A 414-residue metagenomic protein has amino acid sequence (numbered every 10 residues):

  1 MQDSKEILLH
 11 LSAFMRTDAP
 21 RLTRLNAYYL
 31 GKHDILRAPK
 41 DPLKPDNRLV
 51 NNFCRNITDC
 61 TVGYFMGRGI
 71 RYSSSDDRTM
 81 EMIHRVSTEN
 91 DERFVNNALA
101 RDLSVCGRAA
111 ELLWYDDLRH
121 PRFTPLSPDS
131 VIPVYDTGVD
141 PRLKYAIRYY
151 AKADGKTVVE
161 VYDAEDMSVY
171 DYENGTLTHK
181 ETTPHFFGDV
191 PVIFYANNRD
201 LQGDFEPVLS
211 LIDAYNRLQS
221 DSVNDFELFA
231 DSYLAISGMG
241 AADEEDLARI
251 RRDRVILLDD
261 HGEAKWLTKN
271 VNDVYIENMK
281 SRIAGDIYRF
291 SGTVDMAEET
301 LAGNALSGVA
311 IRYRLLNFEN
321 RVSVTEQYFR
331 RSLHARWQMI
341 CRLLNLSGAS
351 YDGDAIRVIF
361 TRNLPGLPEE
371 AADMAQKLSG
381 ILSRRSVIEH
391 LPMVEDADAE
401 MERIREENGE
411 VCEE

Functional and structural regions predicted by a protein language model:
M1-R122: Extended, helix-rich architectural segments
Q2-D18, S237-G238, R403-E414: Leucine-centric amphipathic alpha-helical interface motifs
D18, K32, Y64, R68 (+10 more regions): Short secondary-structure junctions and interdomain/linker hinges
S75, T79, S87, D91 (+9 more regions): Short amphipathic alpha-helical segments
M80-I83, A264-K265, Y313-L315: A short, surface-exposed helix-loop junction/capping segment
A110-D200: Extended, regular secondary-structure scaffolds
K180-A310: Extended, charged amphipathic alpha-helical segments
R282-E414: C-terminal helix-loop subdomains that flank or include functional centers
